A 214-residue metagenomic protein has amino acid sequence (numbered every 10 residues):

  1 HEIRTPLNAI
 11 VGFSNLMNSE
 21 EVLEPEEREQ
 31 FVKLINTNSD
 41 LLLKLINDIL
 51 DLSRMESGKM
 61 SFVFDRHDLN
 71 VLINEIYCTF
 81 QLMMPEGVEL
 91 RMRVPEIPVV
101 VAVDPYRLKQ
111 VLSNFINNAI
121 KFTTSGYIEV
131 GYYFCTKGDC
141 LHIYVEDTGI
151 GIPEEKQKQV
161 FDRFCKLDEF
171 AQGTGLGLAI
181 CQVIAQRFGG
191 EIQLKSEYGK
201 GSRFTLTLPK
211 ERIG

Functional and structural regions predicted by a protein language model:
N18-P25: Short acidic helix/loop segment immediately C-terminal to the autophosphorylated histidine in two-component histidine
T37-L42: Short alpha-helical segment of the dimerization/phosphotransfer core of two-component systems
S53-F64: Helix-loop junction within the histidine kinase core
V63-D68, P85-V99: Conserved catalytic submotifs in the C-terminal HATPase_c
A119-I120: Short helix-loop "hinge" at the ATP-lid/N-box region of the Bergerat-fold HATPase_c
I152-F164: Short conserved segment of the HATPase_c
G189-K195: Glycine-rich ATP-binding loops of the HATPase_c
